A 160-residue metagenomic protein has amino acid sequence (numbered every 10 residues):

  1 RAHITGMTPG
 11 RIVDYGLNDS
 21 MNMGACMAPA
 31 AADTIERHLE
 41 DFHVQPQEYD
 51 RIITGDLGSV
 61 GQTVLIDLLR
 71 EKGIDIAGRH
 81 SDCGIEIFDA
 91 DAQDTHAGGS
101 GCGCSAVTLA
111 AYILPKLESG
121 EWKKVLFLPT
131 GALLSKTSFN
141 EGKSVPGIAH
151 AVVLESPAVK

Functional and structural regions predicted by a protein language model:
R1, S100-E121: Active-site-proximal alpha-helical scaffold in enzymes
R1-E36, D41, G78-I85, D91-D94 (+2 more regions): Condensing-enzyme catalytic core mediating Claisen C-C bond formation in acyl metabolism
M27, P46, I53-T63: A structural signal for small-residue-enriched, beta-sheet-centric alpha/beta enzyme cores and oligomeric scaffold folds
T34-E48, K116-L117: Phosphate/pyrophosphate-binding loops at sites that engage ATP/ADP/AMP, CoA/4′-phosphopantetheine, polyphosphate
T54-V60, G103, T130-S135: Gly/Ser/Thr-rich loops at beta-strand to alpha-helix junctions that form or flank small-molecule/cofactor-binding
L57-K72, T137-V145: Short glycine/threonine-rich loop-to-helix capping motif typified by GTGT followed within a few residues by an Asp-Pro
E71-T108: Conserved catalytic cysteine-centered active-site region of acyl-thioester-dependent Claisen-condensing enzymes
Y112-L114, G120-L128, L133-T137: Hydrophobic alpha/beta core scaffold segments
